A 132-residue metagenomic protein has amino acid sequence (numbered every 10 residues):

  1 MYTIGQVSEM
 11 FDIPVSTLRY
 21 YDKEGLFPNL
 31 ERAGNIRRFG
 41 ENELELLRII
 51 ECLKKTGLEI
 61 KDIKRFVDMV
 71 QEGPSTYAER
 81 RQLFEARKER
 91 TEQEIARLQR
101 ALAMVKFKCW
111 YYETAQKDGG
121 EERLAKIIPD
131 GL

Functional and structural regions predicted by a protein language model:
M1-V67: Basic helix-turn-helix/winged-helix DNA-binding cores and closely related short helical interaction motifs
S8, L26-F27, E45, E72 (+2 more regions): A generic structural signal for solvent-exposed, polar alpha-helical segments
V15-S16, G34, K61, E72 (+2 more regions): Alpha-helical structural elements
K55-R87: Amphipathic alpha-helical dimerization/coiled-coil segments that flank or bridge DNA-binding/regulatory modules
S75-L132: C-terminal regulatory/oligomerization modules of transcriptional regulators
